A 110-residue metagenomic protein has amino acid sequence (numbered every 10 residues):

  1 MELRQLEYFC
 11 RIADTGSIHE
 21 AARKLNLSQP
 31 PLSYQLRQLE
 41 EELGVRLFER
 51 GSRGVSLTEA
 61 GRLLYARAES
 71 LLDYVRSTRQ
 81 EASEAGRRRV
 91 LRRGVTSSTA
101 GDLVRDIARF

Functional and structural regions predicted by a protein language model:
E2-Q5, Q29, G61, A68: The N-cap/first-turn positions of alpha helices within or immediately adjacent to helix-turn-helix DNA-binding domains
Q5-I12, L64: Short alpha-helical "packing" element that flanks the helix-turn-helix/winged-helix DNA-binding module
E7, Y34-Q35, E49: Base-recognition residues in the alpha-helical recognition helix of bacterial helix-turn-helix
I12-S28: Short helix-boundary/capping micro-motifs
R23, Y34, E41, R62: Alpha-helical residues within the helix-turn-helix
Q29-P30, Y34, S77, R88-F110: N-terminal winged-helix
E40-L57: A short LG(V/I)-centered, amphipathic sequence patch enriched for acidic residue(s) preceding the LG motif
E42-L43, L64-G86: Alpha-helical linker/hinge and terminal dimerization helices associated with HTH transcriptional regulators
